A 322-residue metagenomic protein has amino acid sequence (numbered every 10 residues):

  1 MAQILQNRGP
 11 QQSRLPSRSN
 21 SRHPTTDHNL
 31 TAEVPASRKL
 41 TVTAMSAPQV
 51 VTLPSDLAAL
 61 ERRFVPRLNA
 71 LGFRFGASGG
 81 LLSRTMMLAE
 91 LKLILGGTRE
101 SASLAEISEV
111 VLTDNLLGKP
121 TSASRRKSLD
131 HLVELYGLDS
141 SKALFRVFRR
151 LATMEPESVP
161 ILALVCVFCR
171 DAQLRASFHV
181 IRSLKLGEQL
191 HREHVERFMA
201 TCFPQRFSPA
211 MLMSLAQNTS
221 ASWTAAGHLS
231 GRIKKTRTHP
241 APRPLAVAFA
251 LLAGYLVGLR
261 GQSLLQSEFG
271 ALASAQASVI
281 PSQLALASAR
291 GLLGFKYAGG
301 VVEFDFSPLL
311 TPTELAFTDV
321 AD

Functional and structural regions predicted by a protein language model:
I4, R8, R18, L30 (+5 more regions): Eukaryotic partner-binding/assembly regions in large regulatory complexes
Q12-S13: Cationic, low-complexity basic patches in intrinsically disordered or flexible, solvent-exposed regions
P24: Short polybasic linear motifs
A123-S124, P209-A225, A275-L286: Short amphipathic alpha-helical interaction segments
G187-E193, S208-M213, L229-A241: Short acidic alpha-helical/loop segments enriched in Asp/Glu that coordinate divalent cations
H191-Q205: DNA-recognition alpha helix
S230-L315: Accessory, usually C-terminal, subdomains that scaffold auxiliary metal cofactors
